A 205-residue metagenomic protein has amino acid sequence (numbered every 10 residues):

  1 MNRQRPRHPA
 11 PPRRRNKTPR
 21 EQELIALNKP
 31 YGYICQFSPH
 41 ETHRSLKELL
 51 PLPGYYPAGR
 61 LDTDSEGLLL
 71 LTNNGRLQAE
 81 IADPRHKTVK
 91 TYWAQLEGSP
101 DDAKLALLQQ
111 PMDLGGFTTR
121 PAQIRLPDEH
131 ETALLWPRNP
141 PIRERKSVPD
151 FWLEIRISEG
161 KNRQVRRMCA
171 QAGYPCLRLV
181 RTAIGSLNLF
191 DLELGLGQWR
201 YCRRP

Functional and structural regions predicted by a protein language model:
N2-P205: RNA pseudouridine synthases
